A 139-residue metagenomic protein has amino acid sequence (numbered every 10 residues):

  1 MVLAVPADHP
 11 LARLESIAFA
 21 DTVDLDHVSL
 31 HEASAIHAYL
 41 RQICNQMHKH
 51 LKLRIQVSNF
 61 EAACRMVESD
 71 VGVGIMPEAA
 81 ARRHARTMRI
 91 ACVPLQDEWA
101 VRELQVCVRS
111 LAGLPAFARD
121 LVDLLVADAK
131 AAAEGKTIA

Functional and structural regions predicted by a protein language model:
M1-H27: Flexible hinge/capping segments at coil-to-helix
L3-A4, H27, I75, C92 (+1 more regions): Generic preference for hydrophobic
A7, E78-A80, L104: Short secondary-structure boundary segments
L11, A18-A20, N45, R82 (+1 more regions): Short secondary-structure boundary/capping segments
A12, A91-E134: A late-sequence structural motif
I17-A18, A62, R102: Conserved sugar-transfer catalytic core signal across GT-A, GT-B, and GT-C glycosyltransferases
S29-A91: Hydrophobic hinge/microswitch elements
